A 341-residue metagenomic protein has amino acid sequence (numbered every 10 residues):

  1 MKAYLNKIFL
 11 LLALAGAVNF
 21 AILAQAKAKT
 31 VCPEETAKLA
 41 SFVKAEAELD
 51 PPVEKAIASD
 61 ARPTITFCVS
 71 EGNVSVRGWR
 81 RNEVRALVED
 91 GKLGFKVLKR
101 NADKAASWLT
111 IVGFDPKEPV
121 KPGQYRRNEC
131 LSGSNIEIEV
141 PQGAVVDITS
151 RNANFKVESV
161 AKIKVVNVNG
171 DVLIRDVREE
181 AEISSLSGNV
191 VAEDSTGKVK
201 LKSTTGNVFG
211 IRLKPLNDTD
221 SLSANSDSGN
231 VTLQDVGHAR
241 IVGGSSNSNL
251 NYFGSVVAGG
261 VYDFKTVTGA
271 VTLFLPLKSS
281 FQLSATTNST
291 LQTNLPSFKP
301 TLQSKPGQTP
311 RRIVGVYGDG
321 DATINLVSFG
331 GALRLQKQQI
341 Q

Functional and structural regions predicted by a protein language model:
M1-Q341: Intrinsically disordered, low-complexity terminal regions
